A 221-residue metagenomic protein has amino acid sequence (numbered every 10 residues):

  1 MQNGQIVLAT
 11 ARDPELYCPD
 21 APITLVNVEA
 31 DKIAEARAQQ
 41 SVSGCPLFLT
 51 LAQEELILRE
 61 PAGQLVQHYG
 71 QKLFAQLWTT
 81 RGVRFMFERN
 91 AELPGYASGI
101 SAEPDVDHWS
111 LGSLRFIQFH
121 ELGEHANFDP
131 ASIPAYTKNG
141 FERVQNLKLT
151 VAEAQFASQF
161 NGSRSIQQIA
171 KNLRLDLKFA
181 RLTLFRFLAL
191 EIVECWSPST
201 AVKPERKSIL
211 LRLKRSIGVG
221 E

Functional and structural regions predicted by a protein language model:
M1-E221: Acidic, Ser/Thr/Pro-enriched low-complexity segments and adjacent helix/loop capping patches that create flexible
